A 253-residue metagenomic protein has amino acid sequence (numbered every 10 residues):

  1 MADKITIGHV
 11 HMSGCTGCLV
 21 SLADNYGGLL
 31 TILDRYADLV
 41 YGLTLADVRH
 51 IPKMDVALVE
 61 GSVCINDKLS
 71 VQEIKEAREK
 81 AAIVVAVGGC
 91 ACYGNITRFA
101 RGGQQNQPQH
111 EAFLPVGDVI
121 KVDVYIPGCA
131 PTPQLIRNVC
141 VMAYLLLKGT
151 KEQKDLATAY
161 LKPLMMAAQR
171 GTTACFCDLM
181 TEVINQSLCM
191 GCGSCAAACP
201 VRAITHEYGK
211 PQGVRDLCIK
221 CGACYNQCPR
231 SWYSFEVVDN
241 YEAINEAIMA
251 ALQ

Functional and structural regions predicted by a protein language model:
M1-A168: Iron-sulfur-associated redox domains of electron-transfer enzymes in respiratory and anaerobic energy metabolism
G8-H11, A168-R170, E182-L188, C192 (+2 more regions): Residue-level signal for mature regions of secreted extracellular proteins and peptides
C15-C18, C90-C92, C129, C175-C177 (+4 more regions): Disulfide-bonded cysteines in secreted/extracellular proteins and peptides
L33, L179-V183, Y241, A251: Generic hydrophobic, helix-prone segments enriched in Leu/Val/Ile
V63-C64, L145-M180, G191-G209: Short, charged low-complexity linear segments at domain edges
N95, G102, E207, F235-E236 (+1 more regions): Short secondary-structure boundary/hinge segments and terminal tails
L156-P163, R215-Q253: Flanking helices and flexible, charged tails adjoining ferredoxin-like Fe-S electron-transfer domains in multi-subunit
I184, M190, S194-Q212, A223-Y241: Iron-sulfur cluster-binding cysteine motifs and their immediate structural context in ferredoxin-like electron-transfer
